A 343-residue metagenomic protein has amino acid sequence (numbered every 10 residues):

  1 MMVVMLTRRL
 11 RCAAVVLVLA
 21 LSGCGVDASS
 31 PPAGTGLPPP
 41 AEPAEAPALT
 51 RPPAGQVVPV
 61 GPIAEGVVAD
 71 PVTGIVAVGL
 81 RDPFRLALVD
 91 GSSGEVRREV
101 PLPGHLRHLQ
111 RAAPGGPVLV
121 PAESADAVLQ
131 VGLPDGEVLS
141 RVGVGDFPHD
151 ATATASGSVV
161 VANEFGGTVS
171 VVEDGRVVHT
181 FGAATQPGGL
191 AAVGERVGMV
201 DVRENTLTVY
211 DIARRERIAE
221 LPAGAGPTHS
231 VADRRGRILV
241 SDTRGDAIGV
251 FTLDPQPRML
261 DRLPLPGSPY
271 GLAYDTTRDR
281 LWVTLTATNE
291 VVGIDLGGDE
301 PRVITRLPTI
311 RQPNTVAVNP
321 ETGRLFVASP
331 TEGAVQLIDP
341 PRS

Functional and structural regions predicted by a protein language model:
V3-R11, V18-S343: Predominantly soluble domains enriched in secretory-pathway, periplasmic, or organellar proteins
